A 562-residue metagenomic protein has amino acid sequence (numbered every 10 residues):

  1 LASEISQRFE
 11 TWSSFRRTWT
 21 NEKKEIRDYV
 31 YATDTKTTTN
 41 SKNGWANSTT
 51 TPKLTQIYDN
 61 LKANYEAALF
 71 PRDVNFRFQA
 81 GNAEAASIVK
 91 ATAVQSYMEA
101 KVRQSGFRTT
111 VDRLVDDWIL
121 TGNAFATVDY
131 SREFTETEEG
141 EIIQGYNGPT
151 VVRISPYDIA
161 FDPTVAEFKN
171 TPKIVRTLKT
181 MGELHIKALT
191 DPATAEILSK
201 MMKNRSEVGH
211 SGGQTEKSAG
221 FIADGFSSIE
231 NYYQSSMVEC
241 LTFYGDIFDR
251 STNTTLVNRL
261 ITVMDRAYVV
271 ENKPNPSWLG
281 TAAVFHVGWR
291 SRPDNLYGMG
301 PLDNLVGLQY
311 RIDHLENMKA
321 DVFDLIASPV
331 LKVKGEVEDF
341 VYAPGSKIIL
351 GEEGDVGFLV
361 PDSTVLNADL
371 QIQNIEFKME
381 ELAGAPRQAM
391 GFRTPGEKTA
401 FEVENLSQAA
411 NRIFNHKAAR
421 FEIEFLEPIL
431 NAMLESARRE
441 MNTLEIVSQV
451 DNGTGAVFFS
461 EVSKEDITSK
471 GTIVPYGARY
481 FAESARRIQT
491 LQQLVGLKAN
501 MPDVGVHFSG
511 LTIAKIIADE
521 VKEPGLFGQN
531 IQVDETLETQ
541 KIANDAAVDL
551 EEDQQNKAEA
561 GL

Functional and structural regions predicted by a protein language model:
L1-T49, V111, W118, A126 (+6 more regions): C-terminal anchoring/interaction modules
N40-S48, D59, D246-R250, N272 (+1 more regions): Terpene synthase/cyclase
T49-L54, Y58, D116-D117: Conserved core architecture of multi-subunit DNA-directed RNA polymerases
T51, E84-A91, Q104-R108, G298-Q309 (+5 more regions): Generic detection of long, well-ordered alpha-helical segments
D59-A67, S96, A100, T121 (+5 more regions): Short, hydrophobic/amphipathic alpha-helical patches that form generic packing surfaces within helical domains
V74-F78, A126: Helix-loop-helix transmembrane hairpins and adjacent membrane-interface loops of multi-pass inner-membrane proteins
V89-V306: Extended, regular secondary-structure scaffolds
